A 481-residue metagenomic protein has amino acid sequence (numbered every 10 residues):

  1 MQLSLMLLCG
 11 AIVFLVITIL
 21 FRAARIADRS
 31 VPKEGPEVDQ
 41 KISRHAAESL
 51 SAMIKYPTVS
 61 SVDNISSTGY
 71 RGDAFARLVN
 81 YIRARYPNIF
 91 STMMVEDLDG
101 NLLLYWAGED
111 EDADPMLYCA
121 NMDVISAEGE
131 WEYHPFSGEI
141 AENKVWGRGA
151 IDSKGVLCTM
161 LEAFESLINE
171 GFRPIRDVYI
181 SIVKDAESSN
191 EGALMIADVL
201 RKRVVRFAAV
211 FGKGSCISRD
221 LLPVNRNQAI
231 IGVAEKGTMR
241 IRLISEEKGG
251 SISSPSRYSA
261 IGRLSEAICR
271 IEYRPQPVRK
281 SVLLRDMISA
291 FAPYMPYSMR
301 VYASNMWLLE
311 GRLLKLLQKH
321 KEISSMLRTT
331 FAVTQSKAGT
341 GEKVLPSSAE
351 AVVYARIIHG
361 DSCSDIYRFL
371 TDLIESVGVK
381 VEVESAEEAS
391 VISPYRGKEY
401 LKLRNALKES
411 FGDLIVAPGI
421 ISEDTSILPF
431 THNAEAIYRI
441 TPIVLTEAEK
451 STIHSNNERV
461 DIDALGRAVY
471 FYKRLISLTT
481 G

Functional and structural regions predicted by a protein language model:
M1-G10: Feature marks short, highly hydrophobic, charge-poor N-terminal signal-anchor/signal peptide-like helices that anchor
C9-R148, E170-R176, V353: Acidic/His- and Gly-rich active-site-bordering loop/insert found across diverse amide/peptide-bond hydrolases
I19-R22, E162-N169, E266-R270, R474-S477: Short glycine/serine- and small hydrophobic-enriched flexible loop segments
V95, Y105, E111-D112, S218-R219 (+5 more regions): An extended, acidic, His-containing surface patch that forms the Zn2+-binding/catalytic region of metallohydrolases
M122-D123, I271-P275, T371-V379: A common structural junction motif
V145, I151-I230: Acidic/histidine-rich catalytic neighborhood of metal-dependent amide-processing enzymes
L194, K202-S364: Midchain, well-structured core segments that form catalytic/ion-binding scaffolds
